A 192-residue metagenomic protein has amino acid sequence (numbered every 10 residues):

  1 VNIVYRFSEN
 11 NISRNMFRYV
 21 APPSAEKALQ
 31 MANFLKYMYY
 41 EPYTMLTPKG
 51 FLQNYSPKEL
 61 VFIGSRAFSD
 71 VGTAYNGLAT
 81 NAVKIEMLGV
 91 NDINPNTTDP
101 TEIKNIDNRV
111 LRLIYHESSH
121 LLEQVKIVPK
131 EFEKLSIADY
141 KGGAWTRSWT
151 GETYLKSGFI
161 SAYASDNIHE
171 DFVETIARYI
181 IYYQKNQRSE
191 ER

Functional and structural regions predicted by a protein language model:
V4-S24: Acidic/histidine-rich, surface-exposed loop or edge segments in extracytoplasmic proteins
F17-A28, P95-R109, G158-D166: Second-shell loop/turn segments in exported
L29, N33-Y37, R112, H116 (+2 more regions): Solvent-exposed, polar/charged alpha-helical surfaces in well-ordered, non-transmembrane soluble domains, broadly
L29-L88: Auxiliary, metal-adjacent structural segments of Zn-dependent hydrolase domains
T101-P129, V173: Active-site recognition of the HExxH zinc-binding catalytic motif
E133-Q184: Post-HExxH zinc-binding segment in Zn-dependent metallohydrolases
R192: Conserved small/polar residues in nucleotide/adenosyl-binding loops
